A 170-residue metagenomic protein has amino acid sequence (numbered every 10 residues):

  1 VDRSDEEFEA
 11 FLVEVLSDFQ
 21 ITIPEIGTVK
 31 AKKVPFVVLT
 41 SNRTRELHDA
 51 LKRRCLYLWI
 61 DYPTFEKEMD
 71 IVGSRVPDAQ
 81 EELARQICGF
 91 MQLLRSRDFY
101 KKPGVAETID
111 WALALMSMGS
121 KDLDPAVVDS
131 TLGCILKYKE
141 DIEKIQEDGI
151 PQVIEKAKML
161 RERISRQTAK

Functional and structural regions predicted by a protein language model:
V1-K170: C-terminal regulatory/interaction module of P-loop NTP-utilizing enzymes
